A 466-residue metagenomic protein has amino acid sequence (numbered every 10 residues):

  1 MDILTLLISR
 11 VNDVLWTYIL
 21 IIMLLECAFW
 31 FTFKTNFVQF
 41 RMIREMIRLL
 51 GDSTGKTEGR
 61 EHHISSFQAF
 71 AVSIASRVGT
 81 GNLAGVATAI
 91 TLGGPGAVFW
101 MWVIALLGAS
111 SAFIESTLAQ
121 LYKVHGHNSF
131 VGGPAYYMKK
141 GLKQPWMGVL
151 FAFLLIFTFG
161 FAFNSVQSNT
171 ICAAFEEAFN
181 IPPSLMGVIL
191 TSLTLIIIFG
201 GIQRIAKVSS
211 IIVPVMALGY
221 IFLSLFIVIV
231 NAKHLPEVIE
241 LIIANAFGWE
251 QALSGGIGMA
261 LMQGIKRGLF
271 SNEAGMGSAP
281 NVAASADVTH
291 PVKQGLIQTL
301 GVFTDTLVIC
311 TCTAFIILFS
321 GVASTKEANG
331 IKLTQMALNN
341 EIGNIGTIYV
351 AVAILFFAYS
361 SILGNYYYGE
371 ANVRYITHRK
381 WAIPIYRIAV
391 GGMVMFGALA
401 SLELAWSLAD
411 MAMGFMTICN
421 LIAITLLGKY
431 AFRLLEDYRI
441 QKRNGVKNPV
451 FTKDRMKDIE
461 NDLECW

Functional and structural regions predicted by a protein language model:
M1-T80, T91-G96, T425-W466: N-terminal alpha-helical transmembrane segments of multi-pass membrane transport and channel/translocase proteins
L4, K34-Q39, G81-V86, P95 (+6 more regions): Transmembrane helix-loop junctions in multi-pass membrane proteins
S9-R48, T91-N128, T304-C312, M411-L421: Extracellular loop-to-transmembrane helix junctions
M23-W30, T35-I47, N169-F175, I181-V230 (+4 more regions): Membrane-interface loop-to-helix entry segments
C27-T32, I104-N128, P134-N169, A173-I198 (+1 more regions): Helix-loop-helix module between adjacent transmembrane segments
F37-I64, T88-V98, W102, S110-L142 (+4 more regions): Flexible loop linkers connecting adjacent transmembrane helices in multi-pass alpha-helical membrane transporters
T57-I90, L118-L121, H127-A135, K139 (+2 more regions): Alpha-helical membrane segments and immediately flanking helix-loop junctions that form or couple to the substrate/ion
I114-Y122, H127, L223-L241, W249 (+3 more regions): Extracellular/periplasmic helix-exit of transmembrane alpha-helices
